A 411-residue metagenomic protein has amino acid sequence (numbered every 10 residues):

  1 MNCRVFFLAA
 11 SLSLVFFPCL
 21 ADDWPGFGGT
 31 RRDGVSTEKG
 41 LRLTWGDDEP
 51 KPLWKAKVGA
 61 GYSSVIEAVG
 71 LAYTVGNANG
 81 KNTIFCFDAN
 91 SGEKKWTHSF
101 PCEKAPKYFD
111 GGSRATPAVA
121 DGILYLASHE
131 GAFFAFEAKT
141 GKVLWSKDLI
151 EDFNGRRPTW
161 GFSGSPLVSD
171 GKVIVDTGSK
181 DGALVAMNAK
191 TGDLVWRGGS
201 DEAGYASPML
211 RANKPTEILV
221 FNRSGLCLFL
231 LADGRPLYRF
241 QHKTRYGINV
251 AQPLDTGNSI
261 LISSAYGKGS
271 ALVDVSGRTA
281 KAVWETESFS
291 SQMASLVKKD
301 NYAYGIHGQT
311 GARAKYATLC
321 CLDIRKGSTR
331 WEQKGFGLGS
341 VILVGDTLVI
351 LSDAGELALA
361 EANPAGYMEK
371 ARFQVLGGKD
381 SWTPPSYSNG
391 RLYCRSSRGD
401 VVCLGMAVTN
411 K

Functional and structural regions predicted by a protein language model:
F7-V15: Bacterial N-terminal signal peptides
D22-K51: Blade/loop signatures of beta-propeller domains
L53-A68, T97-A118, S146-V168, G178-D181 (+8 more regions): Extracytoplasmic beta-rich repeat domains
K81-I84, A183, L228, G267-V273 (+3 more regions): Structural motif
D88-S91, E137-T140, N188-T191, L230-G234 (+4 more regions): Short loop/turn segments that connect beta-strands within beta-propeller blades
F289-A362: Loop/turn-rich, solvent-exposed surfaces of beta-rich toroidal or solenoidal domains
K379-K411: Blade-level signature of beta-propeller repeat domains, shared across WD40, Kelch, NHL, RCC1 and BNR/Asp-box propellers
